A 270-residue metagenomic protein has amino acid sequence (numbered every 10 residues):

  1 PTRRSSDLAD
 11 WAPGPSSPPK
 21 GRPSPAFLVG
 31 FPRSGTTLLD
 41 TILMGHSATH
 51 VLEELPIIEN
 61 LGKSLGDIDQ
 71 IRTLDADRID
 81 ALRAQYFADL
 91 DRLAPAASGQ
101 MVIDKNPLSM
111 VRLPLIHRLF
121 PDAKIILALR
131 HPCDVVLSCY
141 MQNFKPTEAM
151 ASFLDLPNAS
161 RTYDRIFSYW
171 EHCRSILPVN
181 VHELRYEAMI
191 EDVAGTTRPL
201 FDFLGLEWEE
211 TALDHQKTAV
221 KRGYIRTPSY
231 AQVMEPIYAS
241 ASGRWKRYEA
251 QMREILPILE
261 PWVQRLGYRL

Functional and structural regions predicted by a protein language model:
P1-S5: Short, small-residue-biased leader/transition segments that mark boundaries at the very start of proteins
W11-P18: Pre-Walker A adenine-sensing motif
P18-R118, A128: Phosphate-binding active sites in nucleotide-utilizing proteins
L43, Y86, Y163-I166, I255: Conserved structural-core and active-site-/substrate-pathway-adjacent residues in large, well-folded domains of enzymes
S47, L93-P95, E171-P178, R265: Flexible acidic/glycine-rich loop/turn elements at helix↔coil and beta-strand↔loop transitions within catalytic cores
K63, I126-L129, C133-F153, S175-A250: The conserved 3'-phosphoadenosine-5'-phosphosulfate
P157-C173: Conserved catalytic-core segment of NTP-binding enzymes
Y238-L270: NTP-binding/hydrolysis catalytic cores, primarily Walker-type P-loop NTPases
